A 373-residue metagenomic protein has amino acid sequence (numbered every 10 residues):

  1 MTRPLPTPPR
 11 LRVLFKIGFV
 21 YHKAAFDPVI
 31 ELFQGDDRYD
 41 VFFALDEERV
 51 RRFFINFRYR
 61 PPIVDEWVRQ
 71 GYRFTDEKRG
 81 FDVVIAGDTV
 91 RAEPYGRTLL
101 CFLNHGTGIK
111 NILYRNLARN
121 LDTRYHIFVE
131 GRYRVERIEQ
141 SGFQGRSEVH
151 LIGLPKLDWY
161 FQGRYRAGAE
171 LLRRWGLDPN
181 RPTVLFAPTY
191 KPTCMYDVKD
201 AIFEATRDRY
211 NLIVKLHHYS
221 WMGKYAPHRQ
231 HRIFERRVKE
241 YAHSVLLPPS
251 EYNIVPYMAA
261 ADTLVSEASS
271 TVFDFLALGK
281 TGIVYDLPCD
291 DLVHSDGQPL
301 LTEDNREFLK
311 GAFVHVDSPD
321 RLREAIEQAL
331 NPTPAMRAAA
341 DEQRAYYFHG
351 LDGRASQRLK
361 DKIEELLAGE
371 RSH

Functional and structural regions predicted by a protein language model:
L5-V13, R97-T98, P179-P182, R209: A short, charged/proline- and glycine-enriched loop that marks the coil->beta-strand transition at the N-terminal
L11-G163: Active-site and donor-binding regions of nucleotide-sugar-utilizing enzymes
H22-F33, K156-E235, L247, V316-S318 (+1 more regions): Conserved catalytic-core segment of nucleotide-activated headgroup transferases in glycan assembly
F42-V64, R209-S250: Catalytic donor nucleotide-activated moiety binding site of glycosyltransferases and closely related
G71-E77, A226-F273: Donor nucleotide-activated moiety binding/catalytic core segment of transferases that use nucleotide-activated donors
E93-N104, P249-D296: A donor-sugar binding/catalytic signature common to diverse glycosyltransferases and related nucleotide-sugar
L121, G145-R146, S270-Y347: Catalytic binding pocket for nucleotide-activated donors in carbohydrate/polymer assembly enzymes
L351-H373: C-terminal alpha-helical cap of glycosyltransferases
